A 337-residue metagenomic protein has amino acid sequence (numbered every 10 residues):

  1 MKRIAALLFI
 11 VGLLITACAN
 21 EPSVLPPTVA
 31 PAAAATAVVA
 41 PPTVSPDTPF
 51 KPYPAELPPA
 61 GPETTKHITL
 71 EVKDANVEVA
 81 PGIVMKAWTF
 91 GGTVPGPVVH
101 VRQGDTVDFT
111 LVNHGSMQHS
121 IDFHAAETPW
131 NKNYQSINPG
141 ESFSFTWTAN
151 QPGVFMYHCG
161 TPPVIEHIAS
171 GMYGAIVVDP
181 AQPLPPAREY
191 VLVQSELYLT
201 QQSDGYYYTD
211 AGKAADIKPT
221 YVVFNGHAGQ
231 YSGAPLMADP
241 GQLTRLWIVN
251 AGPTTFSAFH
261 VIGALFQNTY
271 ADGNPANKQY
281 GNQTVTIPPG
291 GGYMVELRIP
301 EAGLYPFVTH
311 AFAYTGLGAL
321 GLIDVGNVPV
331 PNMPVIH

Functional and structural regions predicted by a protein language model:
M1-K2, P26: Short, intrinsically disordered low-complexity segments
K2-L8: Sec-dependent signal peptide recognition, specifically the positively charged N-region followed immediately by
I10-G12: Core hydrophobic alpha-helical membrane-spanning segments
L14-A17: C-terminal motif of bacterial Sec signal peptides marking the signal peptidase cleavage site
A19-H337: Copper-binding active sites and cupredoxin-like electron-transfer domains, recognizing His/Cys-rich ligand loops
